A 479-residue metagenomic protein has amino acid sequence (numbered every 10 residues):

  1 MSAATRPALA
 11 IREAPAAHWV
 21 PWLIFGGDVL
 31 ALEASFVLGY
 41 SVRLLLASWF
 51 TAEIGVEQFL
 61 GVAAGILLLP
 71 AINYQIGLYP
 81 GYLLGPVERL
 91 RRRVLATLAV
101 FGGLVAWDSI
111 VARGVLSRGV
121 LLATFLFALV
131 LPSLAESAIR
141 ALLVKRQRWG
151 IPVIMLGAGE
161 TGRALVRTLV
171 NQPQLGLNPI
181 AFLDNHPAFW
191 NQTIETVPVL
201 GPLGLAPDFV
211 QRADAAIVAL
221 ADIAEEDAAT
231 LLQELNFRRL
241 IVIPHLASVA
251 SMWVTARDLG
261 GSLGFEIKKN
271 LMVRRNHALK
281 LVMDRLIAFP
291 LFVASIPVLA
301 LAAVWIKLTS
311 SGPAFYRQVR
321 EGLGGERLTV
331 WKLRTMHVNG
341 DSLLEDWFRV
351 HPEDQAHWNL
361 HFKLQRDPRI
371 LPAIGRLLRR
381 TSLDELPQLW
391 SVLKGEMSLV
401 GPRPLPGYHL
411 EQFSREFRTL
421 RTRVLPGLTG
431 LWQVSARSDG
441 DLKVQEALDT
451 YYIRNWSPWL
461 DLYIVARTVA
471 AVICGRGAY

Functional and structural regions predicted by a protein language model:
M1-A31, S35, L83-G85, A135-I296: N-terminal hydrophobic signal-anchor/signal peptide
M1-W149, L177, H277-K280, Y479: Signature of alpha-helical transmembrane segments in polytopic membrane proteins
E57, R93-T97, R285-V293, T381: Loop-to-transmembrane-helix entry motif
P86, L90, V94, L142 (+6 more regions): Hydrophobic alpha-helical segments of integral membrane proteins, encompassing both true transmembrane helices
R93, T97, R148-R167, P313-M336: Membrane-cytosol interface motif
P187-W190, A247, W253-T255, F315-R369 (+1 more regions): Short, glycine-rich, amphipathic interfacial segments at transmembrane boundaries or analogous
D222-L259, F362, G375, R379-Y479: Hydrophobic structural segments characteristic of membrane proteins
N276-E345, S391, P458, I464-Y479: A hydrophobic, helix-centered structural microdomain
